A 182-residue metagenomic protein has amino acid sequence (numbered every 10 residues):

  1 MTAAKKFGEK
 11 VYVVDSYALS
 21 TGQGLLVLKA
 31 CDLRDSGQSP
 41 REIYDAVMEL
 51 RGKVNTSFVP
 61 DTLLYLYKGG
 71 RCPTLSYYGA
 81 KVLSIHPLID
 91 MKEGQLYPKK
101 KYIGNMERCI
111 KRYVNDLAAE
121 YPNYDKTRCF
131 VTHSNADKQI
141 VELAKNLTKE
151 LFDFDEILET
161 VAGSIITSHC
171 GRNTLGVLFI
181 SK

Functional and structural regions predicted by a protein language model:
M1-Y12, A18-K182: Mixed-charge interfacial surface used for oligomerization/domain docking and macromolecular partner engagement
